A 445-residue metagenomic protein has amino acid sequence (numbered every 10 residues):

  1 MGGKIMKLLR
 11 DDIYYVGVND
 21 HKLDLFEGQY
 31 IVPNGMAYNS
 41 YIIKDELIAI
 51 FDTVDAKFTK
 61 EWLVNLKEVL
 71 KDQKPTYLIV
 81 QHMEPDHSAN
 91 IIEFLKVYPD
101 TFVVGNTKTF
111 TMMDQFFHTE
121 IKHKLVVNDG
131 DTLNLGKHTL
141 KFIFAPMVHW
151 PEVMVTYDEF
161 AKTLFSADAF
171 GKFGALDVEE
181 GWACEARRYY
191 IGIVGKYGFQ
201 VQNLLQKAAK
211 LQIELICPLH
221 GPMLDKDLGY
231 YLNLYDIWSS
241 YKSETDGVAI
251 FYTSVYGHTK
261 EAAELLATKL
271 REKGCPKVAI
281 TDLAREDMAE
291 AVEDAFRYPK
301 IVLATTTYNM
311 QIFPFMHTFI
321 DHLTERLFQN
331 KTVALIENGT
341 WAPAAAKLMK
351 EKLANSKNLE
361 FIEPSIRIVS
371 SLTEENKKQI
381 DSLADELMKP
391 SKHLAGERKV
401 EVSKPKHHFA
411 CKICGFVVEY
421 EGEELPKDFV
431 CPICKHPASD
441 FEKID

Functional and structural regions predicted by a protein language model:
K7-K67, V155-D158, K162-S166, T259: Conserved beta-strand hairpin/beta-sheet module of binuclear metal-dependent hydrolase folds, prominently
L8-D11, G105-V153, Y197-N203: Metallo-beta-lactamase
K57-V104: Active-site metal-binding motif and surrounding structural segment of the metallo-beta-lactamase
L176-I216, H220-M223, L265-T281, A291-K406 (+1 more regions): FMN-binding flavodoxin-like domain, especially the glycine-rich phosphate-binding loop
K406-H408, D428: Residues immediately within or flanking Cys/His clusters that coordinate Zn2+ in small zinc-binding modules
C411-C414, C431-C434: Short cysteine-rich clusters marking metal-coordination/redox-active sites
E419-E421, D440-K443: Short, non-ligating residues that shape and space the ligands of small metal-coordination modules and catalytic
E421-V430: Short linker/helix segments within small regulatory modules
